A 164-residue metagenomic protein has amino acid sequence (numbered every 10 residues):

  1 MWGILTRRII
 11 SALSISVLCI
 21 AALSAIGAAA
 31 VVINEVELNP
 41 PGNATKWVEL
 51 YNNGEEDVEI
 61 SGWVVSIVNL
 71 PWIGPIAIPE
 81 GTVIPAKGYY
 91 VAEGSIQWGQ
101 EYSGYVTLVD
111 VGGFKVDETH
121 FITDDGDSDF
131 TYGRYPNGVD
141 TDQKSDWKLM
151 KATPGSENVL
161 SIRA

Functional and structural regions predicted by a protein language model:
M1-A30, A164: Secretory targeting signatures
S24-V68, G94-Y102, F121-S128, N158-A164: A structural motif detector for short, solvent-exposed N-terminal "entry" segments of globular domains
I26-A30, I76, Y135: Beta-strand/loop edge motif enriched in small/polar residues
E37, P71, E80, Y135-K144 (+1 more regions): Extracellular/luminal regions of secreted and cell-surface proteins that mediate adhesion/ECM remodeling
N53, A86, V111-G112: Short, ordered coil/turn segments that flank beta-strands lining enzyme active or ligand-binding pockets
P71-A77, G113-E118: Surface-exposed loop/edge segments in extracytoplasmic proteins
W72-W98: Intrinsically disordered, low-complexity Pro/Gly/Ser/Thr-rich segments with frequent PxxP/GP/PP motifs and embedded
S95, G99-P154: Conserved beta-structured recognition patch
